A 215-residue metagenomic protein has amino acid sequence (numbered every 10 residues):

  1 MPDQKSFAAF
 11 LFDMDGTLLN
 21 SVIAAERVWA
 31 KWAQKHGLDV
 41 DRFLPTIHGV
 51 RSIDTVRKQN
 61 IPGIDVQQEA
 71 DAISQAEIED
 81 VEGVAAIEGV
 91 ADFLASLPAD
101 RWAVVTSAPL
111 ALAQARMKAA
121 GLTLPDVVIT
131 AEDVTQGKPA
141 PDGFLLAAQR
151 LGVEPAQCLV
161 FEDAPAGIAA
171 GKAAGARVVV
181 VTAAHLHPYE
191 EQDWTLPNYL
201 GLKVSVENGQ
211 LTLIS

Functional and structural regions predicted by a protein language model:
M1-A8, A91, A95, R101 (+1 more regions): Asp-based, Mg2+/Mn2+-dependent phosphohydrolase catalytic module
D3-P98, P109-A111, L122: N-terminal helical cap/lid subdomain that shapes the substrate entry/recognition surface in HAD-like hydrolases
N20, V104-T106, V180: Hydrophobic residues in well-ordered beta-strands that form the structural core
A30-A33, A103, T195: Short linear interaction motif-like sites in intrinsically disordered regions of transcription factors
A86, V105, Q136: Residue-level marker of regulatory loop/turn positions in helix-turn-helix DNA-binding domains and in histidine
